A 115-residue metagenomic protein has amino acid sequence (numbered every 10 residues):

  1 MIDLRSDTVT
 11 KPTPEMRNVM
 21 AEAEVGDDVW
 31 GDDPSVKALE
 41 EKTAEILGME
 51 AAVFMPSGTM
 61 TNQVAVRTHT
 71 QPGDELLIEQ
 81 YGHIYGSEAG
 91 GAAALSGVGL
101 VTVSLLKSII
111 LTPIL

Functional and structural regions predicted by a protein language model:
L4: Pyridoxal 5′-phosphate
D7-P12: Short polar catalytic/cofactor-binding loops
T13-G58, Q80-G86, G91-A93: Conserved N-terminal alpha-helix of the aminotransferase class I/II PLP-enzyme fold
G48-E50, Q71-D74, S96-V98: Short coil/turn connectors at secondary-structure junctions
A51-T70, V103-S108: Conserved core of the PLP fold type I
V64-R67, S87-G91, T112-I114: Short, conserved acidic/polar surface loops in the N-terminal third of protein domains
T68-G86: Conserved PLP-anchoring active-site segment centered on the Schiff-base-forming lysine
L95-L115: PLP-dependent aminotransferase-class I/II
